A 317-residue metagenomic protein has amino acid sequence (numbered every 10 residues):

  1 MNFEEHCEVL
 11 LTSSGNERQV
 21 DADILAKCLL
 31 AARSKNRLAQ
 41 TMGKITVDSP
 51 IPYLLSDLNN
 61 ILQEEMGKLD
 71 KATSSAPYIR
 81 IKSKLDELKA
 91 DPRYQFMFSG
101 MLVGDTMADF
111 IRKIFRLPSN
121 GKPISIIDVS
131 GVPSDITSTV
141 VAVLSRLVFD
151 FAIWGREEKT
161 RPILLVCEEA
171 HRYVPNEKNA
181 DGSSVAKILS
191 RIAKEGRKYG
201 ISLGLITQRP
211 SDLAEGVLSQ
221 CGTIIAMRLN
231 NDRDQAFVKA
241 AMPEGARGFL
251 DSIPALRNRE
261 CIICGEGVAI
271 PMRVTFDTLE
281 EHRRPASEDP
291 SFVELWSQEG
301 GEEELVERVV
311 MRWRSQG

Functional and structural regions predicted by a protein language model:
M1-E5, L102, I136, V140 (+5 more regions): Solvent-exposed, flexible loop/coil residues
M1-R191: P-loop NTPase motor domains
T12, S184-V185, S190-D277: Conserved ATP-driven motor cores of ASCE-family P-loop NTPases powering translocation/secretion/packaging/pilus
A32-N36, A170, G222, R247 (+4 more regions): Alpha-helix boundary/capping detector
P50-Y53, P133-I136, Y173-V174, S211-A214 (+3 more regions): Flexible loop/turn segments at secondary-structure boundaries
I51, I81, G104-M107, S125 (+8 more regions): Preference for short coil/turn "hinge" residues that link or interrupt alpha-helices
N258-G317: Conserved P-loop NTPase motor module
